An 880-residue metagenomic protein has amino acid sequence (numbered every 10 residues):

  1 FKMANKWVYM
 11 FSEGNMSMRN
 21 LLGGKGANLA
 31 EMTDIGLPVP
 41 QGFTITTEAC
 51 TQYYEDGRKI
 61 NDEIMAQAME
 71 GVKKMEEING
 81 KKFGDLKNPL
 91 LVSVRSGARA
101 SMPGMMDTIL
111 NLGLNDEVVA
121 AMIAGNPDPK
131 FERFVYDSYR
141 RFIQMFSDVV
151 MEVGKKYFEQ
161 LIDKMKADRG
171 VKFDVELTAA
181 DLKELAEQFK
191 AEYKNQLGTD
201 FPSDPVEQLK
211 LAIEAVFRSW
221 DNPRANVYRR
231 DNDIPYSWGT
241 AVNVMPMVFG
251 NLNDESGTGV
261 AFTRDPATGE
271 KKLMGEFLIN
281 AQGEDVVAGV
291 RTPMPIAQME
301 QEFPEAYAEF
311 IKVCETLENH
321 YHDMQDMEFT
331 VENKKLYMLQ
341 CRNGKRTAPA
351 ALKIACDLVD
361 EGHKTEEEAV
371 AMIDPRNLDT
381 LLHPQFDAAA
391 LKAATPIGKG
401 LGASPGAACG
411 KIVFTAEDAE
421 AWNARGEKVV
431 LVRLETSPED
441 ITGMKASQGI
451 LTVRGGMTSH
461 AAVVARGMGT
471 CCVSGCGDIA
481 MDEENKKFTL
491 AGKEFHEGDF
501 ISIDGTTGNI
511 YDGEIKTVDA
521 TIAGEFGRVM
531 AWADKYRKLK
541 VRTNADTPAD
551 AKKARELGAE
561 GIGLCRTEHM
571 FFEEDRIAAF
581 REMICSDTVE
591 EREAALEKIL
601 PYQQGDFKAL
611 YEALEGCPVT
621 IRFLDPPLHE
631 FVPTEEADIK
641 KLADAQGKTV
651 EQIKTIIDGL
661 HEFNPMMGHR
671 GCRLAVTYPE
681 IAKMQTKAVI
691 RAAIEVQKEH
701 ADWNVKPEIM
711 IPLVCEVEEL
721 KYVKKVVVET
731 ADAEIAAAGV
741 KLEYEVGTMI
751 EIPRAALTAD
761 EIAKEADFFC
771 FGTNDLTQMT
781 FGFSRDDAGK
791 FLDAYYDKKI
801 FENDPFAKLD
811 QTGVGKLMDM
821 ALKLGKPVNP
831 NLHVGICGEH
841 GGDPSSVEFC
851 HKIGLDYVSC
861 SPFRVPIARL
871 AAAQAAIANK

Functional and structural regions predicted by a protein language model:
M3-A394, A421, E427-V430, S437-T442 (+11 more regions): Nucleotide/phosphate-binding sheet-loop regions of phosphoryl- and nucleotidyl-transfer enzymes
F43, V453-G455, S474-G477, C565 (+2 more regions): Short beta->alpha connector loops at strand-helix junctions that form conserved, small/polar/Pro-enriched
R95-S96, I522, W532-K880: Conserved alpha/beta-domain cores
I213, L382-F414, R528-D534, K538-T543 (+1 more regions): Flexible inter-domain linker/hinge segments
N243, V413, V430-V432, L451 (+3 more regions): Structural motif
K335-Y337, L434-K445, G449, M457-V463 (+6 more regions): Glycine-rich phosphate/ribose-binding loops and adjacent secondary-structure elements that form binding surfaces
K399-E439, L490-R528: Extended, non-globular alpha-helical segments
